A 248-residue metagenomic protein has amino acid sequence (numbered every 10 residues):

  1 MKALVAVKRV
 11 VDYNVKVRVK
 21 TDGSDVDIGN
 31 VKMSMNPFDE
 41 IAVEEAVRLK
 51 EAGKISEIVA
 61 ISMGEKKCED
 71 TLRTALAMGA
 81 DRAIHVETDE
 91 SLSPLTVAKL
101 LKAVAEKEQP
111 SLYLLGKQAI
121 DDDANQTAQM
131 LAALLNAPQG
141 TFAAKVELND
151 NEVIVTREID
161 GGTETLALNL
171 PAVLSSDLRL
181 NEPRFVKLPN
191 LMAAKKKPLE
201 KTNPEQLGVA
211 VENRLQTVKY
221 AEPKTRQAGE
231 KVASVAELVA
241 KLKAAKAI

Functional and structural regions predicted by a protein language model:
M1-I248: N-terminal glycine-rich FAD/FM-binding segment characteristic of electron-transfer flavoproteins
